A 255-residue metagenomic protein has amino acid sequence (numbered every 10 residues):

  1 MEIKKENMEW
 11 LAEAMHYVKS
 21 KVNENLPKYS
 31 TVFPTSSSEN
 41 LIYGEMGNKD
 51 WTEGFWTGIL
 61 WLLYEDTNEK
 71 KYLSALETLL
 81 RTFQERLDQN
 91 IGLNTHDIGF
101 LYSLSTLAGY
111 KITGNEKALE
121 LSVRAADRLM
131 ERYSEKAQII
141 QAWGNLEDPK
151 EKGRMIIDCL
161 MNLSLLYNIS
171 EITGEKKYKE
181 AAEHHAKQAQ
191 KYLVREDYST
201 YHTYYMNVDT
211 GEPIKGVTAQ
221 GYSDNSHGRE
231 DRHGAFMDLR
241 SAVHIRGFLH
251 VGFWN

Functional and structural regions predicted by a protein language model:
M1-N255: Glycan-recognition and catalytic cores of secretory/periplasmic carbohydrate-active enzymes
